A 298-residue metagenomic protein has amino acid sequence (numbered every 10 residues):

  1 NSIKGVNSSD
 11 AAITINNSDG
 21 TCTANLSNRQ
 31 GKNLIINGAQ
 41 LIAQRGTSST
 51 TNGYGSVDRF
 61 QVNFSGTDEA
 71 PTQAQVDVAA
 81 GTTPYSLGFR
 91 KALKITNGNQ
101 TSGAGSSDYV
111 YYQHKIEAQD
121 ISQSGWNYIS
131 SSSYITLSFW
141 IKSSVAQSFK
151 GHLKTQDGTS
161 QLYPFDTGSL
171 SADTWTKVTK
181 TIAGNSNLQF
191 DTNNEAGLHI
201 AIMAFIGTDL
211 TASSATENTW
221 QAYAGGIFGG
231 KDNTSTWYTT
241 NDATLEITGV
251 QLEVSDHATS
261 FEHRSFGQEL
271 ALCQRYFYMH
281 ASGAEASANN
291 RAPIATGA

Functional and structural regions predicted by a protein language model:
N1-S9, I13-A298: Extracellular and organelle-lumenal recognition/adhesion modules and their flexible linkers in secreted
